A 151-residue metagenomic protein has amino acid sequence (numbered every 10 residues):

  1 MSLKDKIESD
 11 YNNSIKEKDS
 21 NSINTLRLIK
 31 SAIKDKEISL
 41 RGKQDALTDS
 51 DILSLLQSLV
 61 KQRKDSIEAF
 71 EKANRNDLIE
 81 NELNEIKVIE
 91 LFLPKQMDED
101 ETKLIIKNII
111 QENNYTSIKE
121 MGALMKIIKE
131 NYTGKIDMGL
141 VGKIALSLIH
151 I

Functional and structural regions predicted by a protein language model:
M1-E8, A123: Short, hydrophobic/aliphatic alpha-helical segments
M1-S2, S58, Y115, K119: Short helix-capping and inter-helix turn/linker motifs at the boundaries of alpha-helical repeat units
K6-F92: Extended, charge-rich alpha-helical scaffolding segments
E80-T133: Strongly charged, low-complexity linkers/loops
A145-L146: Hydrophobic, aromatic-enriched alpha-helical segments typical of multi-pass transmembrane helices
I149-I151: Conserved small/polar residues in nucleotide/adenosyl-binding loops
